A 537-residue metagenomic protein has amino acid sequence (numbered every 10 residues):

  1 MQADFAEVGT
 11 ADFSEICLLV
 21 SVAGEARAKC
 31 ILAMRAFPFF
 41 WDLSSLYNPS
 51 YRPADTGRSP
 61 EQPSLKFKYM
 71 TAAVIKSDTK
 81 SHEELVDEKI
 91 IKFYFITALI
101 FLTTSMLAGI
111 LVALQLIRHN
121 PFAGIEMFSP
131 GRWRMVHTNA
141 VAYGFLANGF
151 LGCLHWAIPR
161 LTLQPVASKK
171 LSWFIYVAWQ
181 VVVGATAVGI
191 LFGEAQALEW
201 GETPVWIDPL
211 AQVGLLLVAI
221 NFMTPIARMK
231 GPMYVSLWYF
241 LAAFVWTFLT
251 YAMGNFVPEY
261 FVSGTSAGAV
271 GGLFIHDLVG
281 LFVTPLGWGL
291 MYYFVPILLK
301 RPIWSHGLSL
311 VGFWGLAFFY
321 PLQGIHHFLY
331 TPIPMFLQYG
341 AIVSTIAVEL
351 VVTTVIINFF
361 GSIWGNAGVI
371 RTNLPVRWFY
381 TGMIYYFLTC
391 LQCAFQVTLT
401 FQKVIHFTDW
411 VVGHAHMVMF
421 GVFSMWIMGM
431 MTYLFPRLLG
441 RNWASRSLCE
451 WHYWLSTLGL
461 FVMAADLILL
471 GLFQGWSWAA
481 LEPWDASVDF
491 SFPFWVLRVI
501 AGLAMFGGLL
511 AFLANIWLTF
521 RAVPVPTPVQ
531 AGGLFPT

Functional and structural regions predicted by a protein language model:
A3-A6, T10, A23-A26, A36: Small-residue helix-boundary/cleavage micro-motifs
Y47, T56-Y69: Short, Lys/Arg-enriched N-terminal segments with co-localized hydrophobic residues within the first ~10-30 amino acids
T79-I91: Cytosolic juxtamembrane amphipathic/interface segments immediately preceding and feeding into a transmembrane helix
K92-H119, P130-Q164, S168-F192, W206-P225 (+8 more regions): Hydrophobic cores of alpha-helical transmembrane segments in multi-pass integral membrane proteins
E126-W133, S263-F274, V404-T408, D489: Juxtamembrane membrane-water interface segments that cap and precede transmembrane helices
L198-D208, V235-S236, S266-F274, P334-S344 (+1 more regions): Non-cytosolic membrane-interface motifs at loop->transmembrane helix junctions
